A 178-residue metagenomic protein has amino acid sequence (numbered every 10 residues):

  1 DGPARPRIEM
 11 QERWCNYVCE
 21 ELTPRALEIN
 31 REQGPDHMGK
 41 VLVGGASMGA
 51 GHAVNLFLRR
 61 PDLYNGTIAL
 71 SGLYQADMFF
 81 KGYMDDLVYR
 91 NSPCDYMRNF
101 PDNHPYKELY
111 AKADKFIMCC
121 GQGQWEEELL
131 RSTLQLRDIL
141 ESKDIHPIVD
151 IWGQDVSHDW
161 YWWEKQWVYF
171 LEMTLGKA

Functional and structural regions predicted by a protein language model:
D1-A178: Non-catalytic cap/lid and distal C-terminal segments of serine-dependent acyl enzymes
